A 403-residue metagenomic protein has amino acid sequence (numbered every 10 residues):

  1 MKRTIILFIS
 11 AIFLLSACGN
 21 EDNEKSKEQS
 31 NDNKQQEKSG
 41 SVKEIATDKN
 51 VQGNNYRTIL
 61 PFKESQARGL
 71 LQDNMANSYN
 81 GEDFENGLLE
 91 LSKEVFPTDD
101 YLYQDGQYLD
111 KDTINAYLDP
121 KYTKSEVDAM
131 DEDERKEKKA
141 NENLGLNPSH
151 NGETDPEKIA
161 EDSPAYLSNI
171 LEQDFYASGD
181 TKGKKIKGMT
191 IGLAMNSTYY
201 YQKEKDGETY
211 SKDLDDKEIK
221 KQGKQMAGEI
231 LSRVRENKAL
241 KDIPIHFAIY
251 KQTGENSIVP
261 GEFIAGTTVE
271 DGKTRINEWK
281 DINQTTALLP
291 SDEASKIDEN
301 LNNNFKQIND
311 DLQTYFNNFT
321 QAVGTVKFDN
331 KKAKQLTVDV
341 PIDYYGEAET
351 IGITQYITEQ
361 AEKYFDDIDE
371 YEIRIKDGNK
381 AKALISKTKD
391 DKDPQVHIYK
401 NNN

Functional and structural regions predicted by a protein language model:
M1-T4: Positively charged n-region of N-terminal signal peptides that target proteins for export
F13-A17: C-terminal motif of bacterial Sec signal peptides marking the signal peptidase cleavage site
C18-D22: Bacterial signal peptide processing site
S26-T58: Post-signal peptide N-terminal segment of mature Sec-exported envelope proteins
I159, S163-Y199, F316-I342: Short edge beta-strands and adjacent turn/loop segments
K212-A239, A348-E370: Short, non-transmembrane amphipathic alpha-helical segments
S257-L312: Surface-exposed beta-loop interaction hotspot
P290-N403: Hydrophilic extracytoplasmic domains
